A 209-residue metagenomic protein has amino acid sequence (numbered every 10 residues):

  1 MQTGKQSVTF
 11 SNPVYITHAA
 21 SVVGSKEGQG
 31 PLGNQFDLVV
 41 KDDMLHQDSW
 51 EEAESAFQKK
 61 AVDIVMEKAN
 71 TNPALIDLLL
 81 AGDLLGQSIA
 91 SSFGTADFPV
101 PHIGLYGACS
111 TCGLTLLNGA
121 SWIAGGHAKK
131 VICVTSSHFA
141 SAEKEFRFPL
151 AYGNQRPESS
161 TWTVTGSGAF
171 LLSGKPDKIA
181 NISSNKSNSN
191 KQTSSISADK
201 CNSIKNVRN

Functional and structural regions predicted by a protein language model:
M1-I103, W162, G168-N209: Conserved "HGTGT" condensation-loop signature of ketosynthase/thiolase-family condensing enzymes that catalyze
T3-Q6, A120-I123, Q155-T161: A generic local secondary-structure boundary/capping motif
G82, V131-S137: Short beta-strand segments
L85-Q87, C109-T111, H138-A140: A short acidic, glycine/proline-enriched capping/turn motif at secondary-structure boundaries, especially helix N-cap
S88-G94, L114-L116, A142-F146: Short, conserved acidic/polar surface loops in the N-terminal third of protein domains
P99-H102, E143-R156: Short acidic, glycine/proline-enriched helix-loop-strand junctions
Y106-C133, L172: Active-site-proximal alpha-helical scaffold in enzymes
S136-A140, E145-R147, P176-D177: Short acidic/polar capping segments at secondary-structure boundaries
